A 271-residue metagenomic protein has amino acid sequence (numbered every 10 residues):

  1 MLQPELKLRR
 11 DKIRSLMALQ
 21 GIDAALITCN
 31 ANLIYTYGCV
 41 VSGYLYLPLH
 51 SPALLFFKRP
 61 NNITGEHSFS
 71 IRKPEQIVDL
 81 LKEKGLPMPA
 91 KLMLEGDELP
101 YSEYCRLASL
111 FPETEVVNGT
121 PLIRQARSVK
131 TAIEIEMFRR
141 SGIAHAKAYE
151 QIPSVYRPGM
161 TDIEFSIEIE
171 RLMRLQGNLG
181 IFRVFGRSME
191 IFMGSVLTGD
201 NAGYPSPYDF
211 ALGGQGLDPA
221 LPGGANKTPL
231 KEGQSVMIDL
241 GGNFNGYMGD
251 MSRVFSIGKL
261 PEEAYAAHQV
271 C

Functional and structural regions predicted by a protein language model:
M1-C271: Active-site neighborhoods and metal-handling regions in enzymes and metal-associated proteins
